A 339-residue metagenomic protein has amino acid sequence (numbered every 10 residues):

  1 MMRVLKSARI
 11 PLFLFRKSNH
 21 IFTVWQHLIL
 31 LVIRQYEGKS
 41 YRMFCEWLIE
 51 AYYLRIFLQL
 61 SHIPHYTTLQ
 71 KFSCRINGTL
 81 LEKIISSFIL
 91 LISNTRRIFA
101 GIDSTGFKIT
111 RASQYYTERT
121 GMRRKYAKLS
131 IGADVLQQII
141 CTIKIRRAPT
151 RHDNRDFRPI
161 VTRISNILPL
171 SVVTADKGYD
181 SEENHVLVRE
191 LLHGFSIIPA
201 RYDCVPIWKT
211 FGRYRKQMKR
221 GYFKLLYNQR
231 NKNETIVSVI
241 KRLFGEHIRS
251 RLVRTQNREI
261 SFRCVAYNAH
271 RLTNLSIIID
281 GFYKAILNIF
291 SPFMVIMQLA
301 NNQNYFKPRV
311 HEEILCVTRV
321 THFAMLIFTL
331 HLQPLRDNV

Functional and structural regions predicted by a protein language model:
M1-Y36: Basic, short loop/linker segments at the boundary and entry of helix-turn-helix/winged-helix-like folds
N19, Y36, L69-L192, C264: Polybasic low-complexity intrinsically disordered regions
S40, H65-T68: Short coil turns linking two alpha-helices in DNA-binding domains
R42-F57: DNA-recognition alpha helix
K177-F244: Helix-centered, glycine/charged polyanion-binding patches within enzymatic domains that contact phosphate-containing
F223-N302, L326: Basic, amphipathic alpha-helical segments enriched in Lys/Arg and hydrophobic/aromatic residues
H331-N338: Short, intrinsically disordered C-terminal tails of secreted or membrane-associated proteins
